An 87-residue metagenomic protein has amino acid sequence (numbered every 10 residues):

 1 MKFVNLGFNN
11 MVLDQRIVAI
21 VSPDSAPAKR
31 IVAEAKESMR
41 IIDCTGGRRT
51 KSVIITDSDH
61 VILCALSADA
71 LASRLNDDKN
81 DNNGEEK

Functional and structural regions predicted by a protein language model:
M1-M11: Short aromatic-glycine motifs in intrinsically disordered, low-complexity regions
G7, D14, R48-R49: Short loop/turn elements that form and flank the Walker-type P-loop nucleotide-binding site in RecA-like NTPase cores
D14-S22: Phosphoinositide-dependent membrane-docking surfaces
S25-S38, D43: Compact, glycine-rich, soluble single-domain proteins
D43-D57: Short, structured protein-protein interaction patches enriched in aromatics and acidic/basic residues, typified by
V53-K87: C-terminal structural segments of small proteins and small subunits
